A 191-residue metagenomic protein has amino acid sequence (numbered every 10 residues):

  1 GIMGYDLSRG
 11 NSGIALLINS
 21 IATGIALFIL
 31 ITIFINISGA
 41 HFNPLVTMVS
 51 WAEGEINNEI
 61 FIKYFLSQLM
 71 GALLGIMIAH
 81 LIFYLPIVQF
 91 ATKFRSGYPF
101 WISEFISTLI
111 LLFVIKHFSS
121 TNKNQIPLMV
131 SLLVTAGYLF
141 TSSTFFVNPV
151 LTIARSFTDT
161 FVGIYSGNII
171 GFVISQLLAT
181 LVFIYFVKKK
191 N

Functional and structural regions predicted by a protein language model:
G1-N191: Membrane-interface helix-loop junctions and terminal tails of multi-pass membrane proteins
